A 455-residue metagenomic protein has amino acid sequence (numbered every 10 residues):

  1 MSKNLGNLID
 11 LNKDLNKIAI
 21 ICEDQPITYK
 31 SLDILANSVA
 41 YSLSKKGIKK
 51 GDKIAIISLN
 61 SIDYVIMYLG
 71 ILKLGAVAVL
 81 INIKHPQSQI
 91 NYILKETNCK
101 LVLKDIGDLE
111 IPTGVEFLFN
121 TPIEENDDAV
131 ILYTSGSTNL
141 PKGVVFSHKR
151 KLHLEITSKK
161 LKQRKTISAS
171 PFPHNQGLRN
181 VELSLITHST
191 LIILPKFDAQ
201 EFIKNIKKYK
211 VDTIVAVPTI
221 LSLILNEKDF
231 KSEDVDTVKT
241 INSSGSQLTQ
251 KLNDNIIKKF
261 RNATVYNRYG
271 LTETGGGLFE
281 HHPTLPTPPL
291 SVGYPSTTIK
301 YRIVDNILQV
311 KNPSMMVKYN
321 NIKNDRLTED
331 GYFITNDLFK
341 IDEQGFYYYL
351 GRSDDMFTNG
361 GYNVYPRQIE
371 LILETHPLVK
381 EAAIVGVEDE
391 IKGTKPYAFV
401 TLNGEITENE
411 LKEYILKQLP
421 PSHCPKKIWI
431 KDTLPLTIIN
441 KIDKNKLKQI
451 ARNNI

Functional and structural regions predicted by a protein language model:
L11, Y41, K45-K46, I66-L69 (+2 more regions): Structural core segment of the AMP-binding/adenylate-forming
N16-G47, A55-S61, P86-N91, P122: Conserved AMP-binding/adenylate-forming core of the ANL superfamily
T28-K30, A129-I156: Conserved AMP-binding A3 loop
V115-Y133, L140, L161-T166: Conserved pre-ATP/AMP-binding loop-to-beta segment of ANL
L152-K165, P173-T213, E227: Conserved AMP-binding/adenylation subdomain of ANL enzymes
I206, I214, N312, L338-H423 (+2 more regions): AMP-binding/adenylate-forming catalytic core of the ANL superfamily
D212-V215, E227-P286: Gly/Ser/Thr-rich phosphate-binding loop
Y294-T298, D305-D330, Y362-V364: Conserved ATP/PPi-binding loop(s) of AMP-dependent carboxylate-activating enzymes
